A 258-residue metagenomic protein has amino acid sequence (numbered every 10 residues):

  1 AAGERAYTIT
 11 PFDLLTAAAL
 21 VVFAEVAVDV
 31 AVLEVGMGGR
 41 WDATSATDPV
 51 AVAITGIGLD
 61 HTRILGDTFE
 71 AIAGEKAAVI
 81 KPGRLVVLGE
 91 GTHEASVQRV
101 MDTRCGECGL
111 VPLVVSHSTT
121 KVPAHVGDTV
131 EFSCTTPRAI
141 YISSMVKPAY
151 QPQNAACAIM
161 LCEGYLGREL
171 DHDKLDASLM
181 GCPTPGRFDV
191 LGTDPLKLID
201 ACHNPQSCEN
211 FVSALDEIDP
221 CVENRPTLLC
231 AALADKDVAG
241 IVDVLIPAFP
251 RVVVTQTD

Functional and structural regions predicted by a protein language model:
A1-T47, R63-G66, A71, A95: ATP-dependent carboxylate-amine ligase catalytic core
A6-I9, V86-G89, L198-I199, T227-L229 (+1 more regions): Short catalytic-loop micro-motif centered on adjacent basic/acidic residues
V30-L33, D42-A53, I57-H61, A71 (+1 more regions): Nucleotide phosphate-binding/pyrophosphate-handling subdomain across enzymes that bind or process nucleotide phosphates
G36-A43, D48-L110, V238-V242: Conserved catalytic-core segment of NTP-binding enzymes
G36-M37, G91, H117-T120, T257-D258: Short, ordered loop/turn segments at secondary-structure junctions
G91-D102, E107-L113, T129, L196-I199 (+2 more regions): C-terminal helical cap/extension that packs against the catalytic core of soluble nucleotide-cofactor enzymes
V114-V115, V190: A structural preference for short, hydrophobic beta-strand core positions in alpha/beta folds
A124-A139: Acidic-glycine-rich active-site phosphate/pyrophosphate-binding loop
